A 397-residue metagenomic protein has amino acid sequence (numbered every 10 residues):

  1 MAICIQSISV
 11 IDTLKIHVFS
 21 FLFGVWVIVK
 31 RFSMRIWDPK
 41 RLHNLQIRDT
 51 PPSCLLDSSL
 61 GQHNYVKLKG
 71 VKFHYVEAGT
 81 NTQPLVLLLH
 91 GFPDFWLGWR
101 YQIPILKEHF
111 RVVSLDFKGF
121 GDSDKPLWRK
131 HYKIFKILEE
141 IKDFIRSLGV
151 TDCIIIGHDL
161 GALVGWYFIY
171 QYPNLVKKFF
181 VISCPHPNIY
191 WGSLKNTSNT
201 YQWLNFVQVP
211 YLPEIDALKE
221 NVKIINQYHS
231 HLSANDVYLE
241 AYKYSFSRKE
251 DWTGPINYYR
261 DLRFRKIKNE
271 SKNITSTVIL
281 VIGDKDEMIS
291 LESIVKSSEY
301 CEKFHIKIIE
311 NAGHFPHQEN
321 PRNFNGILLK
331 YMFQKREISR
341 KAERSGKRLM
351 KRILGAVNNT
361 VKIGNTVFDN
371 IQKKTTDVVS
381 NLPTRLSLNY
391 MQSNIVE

Functional and structural regions predicted by a protein language model:
A2-N64, G70-L85, L97, V113 (+5 more regions): Flexible "cap/lid" subdomain of the alpha/beta-hydrolase fold that forms the substrate-access gate
L88-G91, S114: Structural cue for short, hydrophobic secondary-structure segments
H90, L106, G119-D122: Lumenal/extracellular "mature" regions of secretory-pathway glycan-modifying transferases
G91, E319-N320: Active-site helix-initiating loop/hinge in glycosyltransferases
D94: Glycine-rich NAD(P)-binding loop of the Rossmann-fold in SDR/ketoreductase-type enzymes
L97-V113: Short amphipathic alpha-helix adjacent to the substrate-entry channel of hydrolases
F324: Histidine-centered active-site loop/cap adjacent to the catalytic His in serine esterases/O-acetyl transfer systems
